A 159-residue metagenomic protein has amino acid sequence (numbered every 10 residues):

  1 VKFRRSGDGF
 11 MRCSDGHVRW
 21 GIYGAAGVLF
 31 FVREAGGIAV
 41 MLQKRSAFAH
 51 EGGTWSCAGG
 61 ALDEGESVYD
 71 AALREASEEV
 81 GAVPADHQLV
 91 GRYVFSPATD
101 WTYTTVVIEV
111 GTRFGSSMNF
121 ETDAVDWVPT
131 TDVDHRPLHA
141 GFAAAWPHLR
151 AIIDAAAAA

Functional and structural regions predicted by a protein language model:
V1-T54, G60-F114, D154-A159: N-terminal leader/linker segments that precede catalytic domains of diphosphate-processing enzymes
S117-I153: NUDIX/MutT-family hydrolases
